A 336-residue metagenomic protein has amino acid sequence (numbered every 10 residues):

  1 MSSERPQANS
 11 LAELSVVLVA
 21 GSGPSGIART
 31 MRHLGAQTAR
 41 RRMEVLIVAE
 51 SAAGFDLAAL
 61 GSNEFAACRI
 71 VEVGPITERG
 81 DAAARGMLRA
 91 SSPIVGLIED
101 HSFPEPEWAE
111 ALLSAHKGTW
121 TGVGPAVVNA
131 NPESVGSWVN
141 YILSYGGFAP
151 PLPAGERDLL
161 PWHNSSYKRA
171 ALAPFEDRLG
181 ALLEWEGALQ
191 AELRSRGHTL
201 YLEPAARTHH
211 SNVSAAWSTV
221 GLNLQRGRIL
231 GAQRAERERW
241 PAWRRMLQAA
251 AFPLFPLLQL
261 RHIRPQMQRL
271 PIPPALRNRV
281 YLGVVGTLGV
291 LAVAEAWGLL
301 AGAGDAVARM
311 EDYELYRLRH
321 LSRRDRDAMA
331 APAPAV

Functional and structural regions predicted by a protein language model:
R32-R42: Short, acidic, metal-binding catalytic loop of nucleotide-sugar glycosyltransferases
V73-A90: Glycine-rich, basic loop-to-helix element that forms the pyrophosphate-binding segment of sugar-nucleotide handling
P93-F103: Short beta-strand-to-loop acidic/aromatic patch adjacent to the donor-nucleotide binding site
E107-G136: Conserved donor NDP-sugar-binding/catalytic core segment of glycosyltransferases
A126, L200-H209: Catalytic beta-strand/loop signature of glycosyltransferases that borders the donor
F148-S166, G180-L182: A recurrent flexible, glycine/aromatic-enriched loop bordering the glycosyltransferase active site that acts as
L182-A191: Acidic donor-binding loop at a coil-to-helix junction in glycosyltransferase catalytic cores that engages
H209-T287, L291: Active-site-adjacent helix/loop segment of glycosyltransferases that harbors family-specific signature motifs
